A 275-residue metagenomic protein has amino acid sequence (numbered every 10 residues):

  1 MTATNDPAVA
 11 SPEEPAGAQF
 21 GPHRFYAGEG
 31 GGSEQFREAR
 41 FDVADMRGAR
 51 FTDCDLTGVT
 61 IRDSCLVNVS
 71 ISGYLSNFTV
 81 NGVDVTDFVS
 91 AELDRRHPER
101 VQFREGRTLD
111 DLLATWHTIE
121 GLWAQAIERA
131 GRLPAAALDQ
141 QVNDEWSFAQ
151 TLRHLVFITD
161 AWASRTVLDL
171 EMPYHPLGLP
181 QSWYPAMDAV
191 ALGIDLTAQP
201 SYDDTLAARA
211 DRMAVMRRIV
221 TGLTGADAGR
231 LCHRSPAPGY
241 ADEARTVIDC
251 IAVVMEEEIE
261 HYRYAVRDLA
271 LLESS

Functional and structural regions predicted by a protein language model:
T2-L93: Tandem repeat scaffolds
V89-T115, A163-M213, L272-S275: Short, helix-capping/interhelical loops that line the mouth of catalytic, cofactor-, or ligand-binding pockets
T115-L122, A126, L155-I158, S201 (+3 more regions): Alpha-helical packing segments of well-folded alpha/beta enzyme cores
I127-R129, N143: A preference for well-ordered globular domain cores that mediate specific macromolecular interactions or catalysis
A130-P134, L223-T224: Short secondary-structure junctions
A135-A191, A214, L231-S275: Short, contiguous alpha-helical
V220-L231: Substrate-binding/catalytic groove segments of enzymes that remodel or degrade extracellular structural polymers
